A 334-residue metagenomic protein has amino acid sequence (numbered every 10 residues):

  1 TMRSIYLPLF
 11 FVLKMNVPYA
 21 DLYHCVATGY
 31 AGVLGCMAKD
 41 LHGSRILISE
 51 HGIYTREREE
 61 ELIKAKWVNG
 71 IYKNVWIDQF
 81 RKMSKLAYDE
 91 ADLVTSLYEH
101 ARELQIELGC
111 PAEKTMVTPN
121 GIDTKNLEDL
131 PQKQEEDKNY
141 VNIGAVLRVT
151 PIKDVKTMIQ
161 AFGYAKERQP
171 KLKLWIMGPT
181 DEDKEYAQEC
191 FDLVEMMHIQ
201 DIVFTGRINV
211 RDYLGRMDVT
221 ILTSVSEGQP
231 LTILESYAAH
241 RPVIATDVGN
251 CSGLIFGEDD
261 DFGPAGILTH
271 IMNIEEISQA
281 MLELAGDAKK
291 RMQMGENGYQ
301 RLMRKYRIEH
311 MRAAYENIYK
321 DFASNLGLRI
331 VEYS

Functional and structural regions predicted by a protein language model:
H100, G121: Carbohydrate-associated surface elements
E128-K166, W175-M177: Conserved donor-binding/catalytic core segment of Leloir-type glycosyltransferases
K173-F191: Glycosyltransferase donor-sugar binding loop
A187-R207: Nucleotide-activated donor-binding/catalytic signature segment of Leloir-type glycosyltransferases, i.e., the conserved
V225: Aromatic "clamp/platform" in nucleotide-sugar-dependent glycosyltransferases that forms part of the donor/acceptor
P242-A245, G249-I255: Short hydrophobic beta-strand element within catalytic cores of glycosyltransferases and related nucleotide-activated
F256-I274, E283-A288: Conserved acidic donor-binding segment of nucleotide-sugar-dependent glycosyltransferases
E276, E283, K290-K305, M311-D321: A short, well-ordered alpha-helix in the C-terminal region of glycosyltransferases
